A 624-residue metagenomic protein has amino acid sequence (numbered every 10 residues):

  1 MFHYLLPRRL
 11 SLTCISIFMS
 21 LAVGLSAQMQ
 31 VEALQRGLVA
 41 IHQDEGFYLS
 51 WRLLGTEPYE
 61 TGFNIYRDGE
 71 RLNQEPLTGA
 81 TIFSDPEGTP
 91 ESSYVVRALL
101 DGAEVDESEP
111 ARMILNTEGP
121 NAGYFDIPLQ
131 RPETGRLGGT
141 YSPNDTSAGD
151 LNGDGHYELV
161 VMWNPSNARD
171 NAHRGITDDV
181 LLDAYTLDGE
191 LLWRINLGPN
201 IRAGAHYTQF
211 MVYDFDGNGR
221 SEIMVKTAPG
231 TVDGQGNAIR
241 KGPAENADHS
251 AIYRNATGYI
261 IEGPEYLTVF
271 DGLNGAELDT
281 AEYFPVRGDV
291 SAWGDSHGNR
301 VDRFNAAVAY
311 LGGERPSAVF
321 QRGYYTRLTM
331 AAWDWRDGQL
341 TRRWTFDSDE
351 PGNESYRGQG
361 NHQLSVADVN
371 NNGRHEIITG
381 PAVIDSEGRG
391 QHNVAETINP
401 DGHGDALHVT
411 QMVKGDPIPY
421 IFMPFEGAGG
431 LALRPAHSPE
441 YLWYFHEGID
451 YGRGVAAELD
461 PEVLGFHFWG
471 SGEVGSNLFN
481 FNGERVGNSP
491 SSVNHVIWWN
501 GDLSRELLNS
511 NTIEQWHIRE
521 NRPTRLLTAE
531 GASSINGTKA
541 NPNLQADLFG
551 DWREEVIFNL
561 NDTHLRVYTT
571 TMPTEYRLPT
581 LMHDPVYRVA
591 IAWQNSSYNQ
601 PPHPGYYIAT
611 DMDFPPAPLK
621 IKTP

Functional and structural regions predicted by a protein language model:
F2-C14: Bacterial N-terminal signal peptides that target proteins for export
S11-G24: Bacterial N-terminal signal peptides
V31-Q35, G46, L53-P58, P76-P624: Beta-propeller-forming repeat regions
V39-D44: Short, solvent-exposed loop/linker segments at the N-terminal edge of repeated beta-sheet extracellular domains
L54-D68: Solvent-exposed loop/turn segments flanking beta-strands in beta-repeat/beta-sandwich domains
R71-N73: Ser/Thr-rich low-complexity repeats and stalk/linker segments
